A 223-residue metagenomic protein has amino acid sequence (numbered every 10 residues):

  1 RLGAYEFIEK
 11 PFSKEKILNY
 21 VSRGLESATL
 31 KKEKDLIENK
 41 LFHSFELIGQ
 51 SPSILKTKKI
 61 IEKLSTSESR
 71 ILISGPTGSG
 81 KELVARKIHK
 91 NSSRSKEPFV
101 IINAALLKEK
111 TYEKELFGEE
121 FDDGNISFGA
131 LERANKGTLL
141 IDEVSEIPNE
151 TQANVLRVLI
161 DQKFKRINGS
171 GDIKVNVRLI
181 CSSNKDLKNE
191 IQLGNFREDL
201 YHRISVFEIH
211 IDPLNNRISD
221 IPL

Functional and structural regions predicted by a protein language model:
F12, E62-D123, E132-P148, P213-I218: Conserved post-Walker A coupling segment in P-loop NTPases
K14-E15, N19-L25, Q50-P52, E62 (+5 more regions): Nucleotide-binding/hydrolysis machinery
K14-P76, E82: Flexible nucleotide-interacting loop at or near the entrance of a catalytic core
D123-I126, A153-I173, S182: Substrate-gripping "pore-loop 1 plus following alpha2 helix"
L140-I141, V177-S183: Structural recognition of the conserved hydrophobic beta-strand(s) that form the central parallel beta-sheet of P-loop
